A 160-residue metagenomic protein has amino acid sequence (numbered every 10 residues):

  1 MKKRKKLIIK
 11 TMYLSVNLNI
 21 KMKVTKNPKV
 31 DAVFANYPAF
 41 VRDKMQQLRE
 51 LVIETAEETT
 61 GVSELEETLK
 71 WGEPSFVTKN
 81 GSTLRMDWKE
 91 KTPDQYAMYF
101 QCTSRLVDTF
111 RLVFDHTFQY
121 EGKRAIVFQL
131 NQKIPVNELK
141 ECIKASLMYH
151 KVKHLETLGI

Functional and structural regions predicted by a protein language model:
K2-R4, I8-I160: Charge-dense, helix-prone N-terminal extensions
